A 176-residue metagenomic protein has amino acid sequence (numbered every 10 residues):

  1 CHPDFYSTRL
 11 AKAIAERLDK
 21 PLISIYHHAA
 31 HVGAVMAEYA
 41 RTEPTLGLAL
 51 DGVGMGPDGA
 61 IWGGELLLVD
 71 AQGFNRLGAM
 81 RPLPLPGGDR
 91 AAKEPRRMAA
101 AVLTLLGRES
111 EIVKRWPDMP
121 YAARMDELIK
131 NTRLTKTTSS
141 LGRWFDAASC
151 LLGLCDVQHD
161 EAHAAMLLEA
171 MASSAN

Functional and structural regions predicted by a protein language model:
C1-N176: Acidic, glycine-enriched active-site microenvironments
